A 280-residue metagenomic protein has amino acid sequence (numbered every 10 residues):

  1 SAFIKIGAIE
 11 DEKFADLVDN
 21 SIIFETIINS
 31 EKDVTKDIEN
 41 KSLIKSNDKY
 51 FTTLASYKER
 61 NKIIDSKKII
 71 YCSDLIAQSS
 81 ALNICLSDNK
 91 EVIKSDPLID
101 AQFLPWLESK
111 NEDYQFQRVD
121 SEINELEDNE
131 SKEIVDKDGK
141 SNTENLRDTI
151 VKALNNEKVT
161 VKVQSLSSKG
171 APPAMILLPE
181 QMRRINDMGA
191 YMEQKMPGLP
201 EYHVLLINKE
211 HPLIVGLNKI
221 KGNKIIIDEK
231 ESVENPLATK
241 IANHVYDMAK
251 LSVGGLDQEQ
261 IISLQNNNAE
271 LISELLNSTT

Functional and structural regions predicted by a protein language model:
S1-T280: Conserved GHKL (Bergerat-fold) ATPase module
